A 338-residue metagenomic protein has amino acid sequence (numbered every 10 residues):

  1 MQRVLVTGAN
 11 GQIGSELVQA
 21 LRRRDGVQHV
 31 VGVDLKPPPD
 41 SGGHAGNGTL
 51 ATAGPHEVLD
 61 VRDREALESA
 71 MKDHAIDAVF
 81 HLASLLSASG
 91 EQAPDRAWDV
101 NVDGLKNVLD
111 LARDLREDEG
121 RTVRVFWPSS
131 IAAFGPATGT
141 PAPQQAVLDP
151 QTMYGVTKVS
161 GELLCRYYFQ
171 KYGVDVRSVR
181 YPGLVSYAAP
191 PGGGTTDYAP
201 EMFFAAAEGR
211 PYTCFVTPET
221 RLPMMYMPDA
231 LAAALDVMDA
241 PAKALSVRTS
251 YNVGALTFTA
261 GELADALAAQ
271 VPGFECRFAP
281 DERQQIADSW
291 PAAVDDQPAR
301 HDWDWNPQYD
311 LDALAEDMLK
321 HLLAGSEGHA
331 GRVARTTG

Functional and structural regions predicted by a protein language model:
V4-R22: N-terminal Rossmann NAD(P)H-binding glycine-rich loop of SDR-like oxidoreductase domains
V61-V100: NAD(P)H-binding glycine-rich loop region in Rossmannoid oxidoreductase-like domains and their noncatalytic homologs
S89-G104, A142-P150: Short alpha-helical oligomerization interface
G90-E91, S178-P191, E201-M225: A conserved pocket-lining segment of Rossmann-fold NAD(P)-dependent short-chain dehydrogenase/reductase
K106-T152: Conserved Rossmann-fold NAD(P)-dependent oxidoreductase catalytic core, especially the SDR/UDP-sugar
G120-R124, S129-S130, E162-A188: Conserved beta-loop-beta element that borders a ligand/cofactor-binding pocket
V159, Y172, V185-P200, M227-P228 (+1 more regions): Glycine/proline-rich active-site loop of Rossmann-fold NAD(P)-dependent oxidoreductases
R210, F215-T217, L222-G338: C-terminal substrate-binding subdomain of Rossmann-fold SDR/epimerase-dehydratase oxidoreductases
